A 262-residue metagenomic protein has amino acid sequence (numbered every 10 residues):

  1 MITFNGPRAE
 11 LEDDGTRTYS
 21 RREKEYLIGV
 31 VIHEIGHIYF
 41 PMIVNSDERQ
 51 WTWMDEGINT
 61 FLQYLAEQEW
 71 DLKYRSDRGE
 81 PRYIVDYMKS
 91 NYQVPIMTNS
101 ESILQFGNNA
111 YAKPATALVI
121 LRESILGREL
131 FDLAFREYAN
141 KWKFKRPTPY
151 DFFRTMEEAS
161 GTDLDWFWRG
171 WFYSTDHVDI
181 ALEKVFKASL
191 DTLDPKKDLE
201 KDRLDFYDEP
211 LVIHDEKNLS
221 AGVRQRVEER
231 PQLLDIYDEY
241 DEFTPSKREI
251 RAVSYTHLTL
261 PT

Functional and structural regions predicted by a protein language model:
M1-Y255: Hydrophobic alpha-helical and helix-loop surface patches within well-folded domains that function as non-catalytic
T256-T262: Conserved small/polar residues in nucleotide/adenosyl-binding loops
